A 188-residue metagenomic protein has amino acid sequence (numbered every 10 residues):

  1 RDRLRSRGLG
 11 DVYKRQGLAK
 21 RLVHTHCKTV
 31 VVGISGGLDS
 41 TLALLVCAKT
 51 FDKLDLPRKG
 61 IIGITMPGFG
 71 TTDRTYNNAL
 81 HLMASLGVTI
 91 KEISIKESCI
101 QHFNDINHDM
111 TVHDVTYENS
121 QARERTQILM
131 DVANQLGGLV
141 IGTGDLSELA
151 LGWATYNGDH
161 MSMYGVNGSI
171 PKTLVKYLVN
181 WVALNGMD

Functional and structural regions predicted by a protein language model:
D2-Y13: Single conserved hydrophobic/aromatic residue that forms the stacking wall/gate of nucleotide- or nucleobase-binding
S6-R7, T25-I34, G63-T65, D109-V115 (+1 more regions): Glycine- and acidic
K14, L22, H102-N107, A150-T155: Active-site-adjacent bridging/hinge elements
K14-Q16, K20-P57: A phosphate-binding catalytic loop at a beta-strand-loop-alpha-helix junction that coordinates phosphoryl groups
T25, V32-S35, T41, L45 (+4 more regions): Generic beta-strand/beta-sheet core signal
I34-A48, R74-N78, D105-N107, T155-G158: Short glycine/threonine-rich loop-to-helix capping motif typified by GTGT followed within a few residues by an Asp-Pro
F51, L86, M110-M187: Active-site adenylate/phosphate-handling loop in enzymes that bind or generate adenylated species
L56, G60-T116, A122, E148: A conserved beta-strand->alpha-helix junction
